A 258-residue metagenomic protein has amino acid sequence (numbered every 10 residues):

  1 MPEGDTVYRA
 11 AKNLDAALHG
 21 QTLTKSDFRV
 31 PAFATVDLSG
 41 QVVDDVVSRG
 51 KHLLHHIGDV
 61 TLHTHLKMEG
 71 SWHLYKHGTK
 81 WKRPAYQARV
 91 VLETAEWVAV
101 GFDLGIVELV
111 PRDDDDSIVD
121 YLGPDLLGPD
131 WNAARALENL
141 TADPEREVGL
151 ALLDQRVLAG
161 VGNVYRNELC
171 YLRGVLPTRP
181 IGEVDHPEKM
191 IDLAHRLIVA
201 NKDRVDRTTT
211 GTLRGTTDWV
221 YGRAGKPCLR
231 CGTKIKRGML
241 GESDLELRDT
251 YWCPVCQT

Functional and structural regions predicted by a protein language model:
M1-T258: Structured catalytic/nucleic-acid-binding cores of DNA maintenance enzymes
